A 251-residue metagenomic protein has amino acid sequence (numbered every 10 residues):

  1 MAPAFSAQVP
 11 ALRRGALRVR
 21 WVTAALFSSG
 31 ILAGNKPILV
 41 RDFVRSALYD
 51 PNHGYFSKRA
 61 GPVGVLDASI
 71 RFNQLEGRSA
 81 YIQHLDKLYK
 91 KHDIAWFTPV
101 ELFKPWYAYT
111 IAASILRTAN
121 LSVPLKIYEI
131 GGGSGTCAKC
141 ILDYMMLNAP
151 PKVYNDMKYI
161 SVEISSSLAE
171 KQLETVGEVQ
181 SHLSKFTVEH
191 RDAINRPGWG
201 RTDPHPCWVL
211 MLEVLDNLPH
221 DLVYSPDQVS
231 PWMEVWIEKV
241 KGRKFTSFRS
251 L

Functional and structural regions predicted by a protein language model:
A2-Y128, S134-C207, V223: Rossmann-like AdoMet
G30, R41, D203-L251: Class I S-adenosyl-L-methionine
G132-G133, V214: Beta-hairpin (beta-strand-turn-beta-strand) motif
